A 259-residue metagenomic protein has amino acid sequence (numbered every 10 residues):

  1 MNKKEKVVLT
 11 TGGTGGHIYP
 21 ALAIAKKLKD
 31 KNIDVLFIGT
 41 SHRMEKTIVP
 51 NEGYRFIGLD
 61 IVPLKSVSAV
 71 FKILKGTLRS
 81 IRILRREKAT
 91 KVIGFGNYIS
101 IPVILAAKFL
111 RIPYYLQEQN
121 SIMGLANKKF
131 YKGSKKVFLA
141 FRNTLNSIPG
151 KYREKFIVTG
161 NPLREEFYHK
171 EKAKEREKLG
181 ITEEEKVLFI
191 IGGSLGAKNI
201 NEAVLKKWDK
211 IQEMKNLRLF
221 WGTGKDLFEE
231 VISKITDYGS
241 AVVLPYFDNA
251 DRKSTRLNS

Functional and structural regions predicted by a protein language model:
K4-G12, K29-K72, T159-N161, K225-L227: Conserved nucleotide-sugar phosphate-binding/catalytic loop shared by glycosyltransferases and other
K6, D34, F109-A173, I181: Active-site-proximal region of nucleotide-activated glycan assembly enzymes, centered on histidine/acidic-rich loops
K6, T90-K91, V187: Structural motif
L9-L22, K198: A short, glycine/small-residue-rich beta-strand->loop->alpha-helix junction that serves as a flexible
H17-L28, M44: Short amphipathic alpha-helix
R43, I48-E52, K172-K174, I181-R256: Donor-nucleotide binding loops and adjacent catalytic segments primarily of GT-B fold Leloir glycosyltransferases
R43-T47, K91-L110: An aromatic- and histidine-rich active-site surface loop
L64-K91, I101, F109: An amphipathic, basic-hydrophobic alpha-helix
